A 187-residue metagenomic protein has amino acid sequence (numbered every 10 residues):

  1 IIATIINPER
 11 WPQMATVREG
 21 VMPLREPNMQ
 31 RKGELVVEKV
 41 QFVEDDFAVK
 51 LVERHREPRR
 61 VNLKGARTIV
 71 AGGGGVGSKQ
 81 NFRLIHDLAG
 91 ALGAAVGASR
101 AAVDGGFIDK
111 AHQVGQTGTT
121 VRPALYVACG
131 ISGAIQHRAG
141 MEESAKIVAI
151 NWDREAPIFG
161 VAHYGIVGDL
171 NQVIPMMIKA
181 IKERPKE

Functional and structural regions predicted by a protein language model:
I1-E187: N-terminal glycine-rich FAD/FM-binding segment characteristic of electron-transfer flavoproteins
